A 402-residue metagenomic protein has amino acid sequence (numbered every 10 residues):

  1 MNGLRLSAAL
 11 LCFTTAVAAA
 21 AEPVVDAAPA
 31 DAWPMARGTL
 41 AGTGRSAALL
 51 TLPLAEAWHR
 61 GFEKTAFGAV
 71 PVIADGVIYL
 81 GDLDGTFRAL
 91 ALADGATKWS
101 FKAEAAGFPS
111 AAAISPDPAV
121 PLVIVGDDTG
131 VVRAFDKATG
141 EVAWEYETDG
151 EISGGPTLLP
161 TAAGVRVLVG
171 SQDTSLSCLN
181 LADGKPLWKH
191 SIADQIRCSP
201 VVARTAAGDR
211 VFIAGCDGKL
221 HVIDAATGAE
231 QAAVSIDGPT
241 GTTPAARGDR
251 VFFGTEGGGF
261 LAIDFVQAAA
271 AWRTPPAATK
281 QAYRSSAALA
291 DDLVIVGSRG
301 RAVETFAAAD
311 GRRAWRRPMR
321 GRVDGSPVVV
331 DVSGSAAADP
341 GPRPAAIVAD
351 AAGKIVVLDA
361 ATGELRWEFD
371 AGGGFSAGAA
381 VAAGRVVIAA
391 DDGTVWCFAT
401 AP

Functional and structural regions predicted by a protein language model:
S7-A16: Bacterial N-terminal signal peptides
A18-A21, A27: Boundary at the C-terminal end of the N-terminal hydrophobic targeting segment
A28-A30, R37-L40, L52, H59-V72 (+11 more regions): Extracytoplasmic beta-rich repeat domains
V77-Y79, R88, L122-I124, R166-L168 (+5 more regions): Conserved beta-propeller blade signature
D82, D127, S171-Q172, G215-C216 (+4 more regions): Structural signature of WD-repeat beta-propellers
D82-A93: Beta-propeller domains
A91-D94, D136-T139, N180-D183, D224-G228 (+4 more regions): Short loop/turn segments that connect beta-strands within beta-propeller blades
